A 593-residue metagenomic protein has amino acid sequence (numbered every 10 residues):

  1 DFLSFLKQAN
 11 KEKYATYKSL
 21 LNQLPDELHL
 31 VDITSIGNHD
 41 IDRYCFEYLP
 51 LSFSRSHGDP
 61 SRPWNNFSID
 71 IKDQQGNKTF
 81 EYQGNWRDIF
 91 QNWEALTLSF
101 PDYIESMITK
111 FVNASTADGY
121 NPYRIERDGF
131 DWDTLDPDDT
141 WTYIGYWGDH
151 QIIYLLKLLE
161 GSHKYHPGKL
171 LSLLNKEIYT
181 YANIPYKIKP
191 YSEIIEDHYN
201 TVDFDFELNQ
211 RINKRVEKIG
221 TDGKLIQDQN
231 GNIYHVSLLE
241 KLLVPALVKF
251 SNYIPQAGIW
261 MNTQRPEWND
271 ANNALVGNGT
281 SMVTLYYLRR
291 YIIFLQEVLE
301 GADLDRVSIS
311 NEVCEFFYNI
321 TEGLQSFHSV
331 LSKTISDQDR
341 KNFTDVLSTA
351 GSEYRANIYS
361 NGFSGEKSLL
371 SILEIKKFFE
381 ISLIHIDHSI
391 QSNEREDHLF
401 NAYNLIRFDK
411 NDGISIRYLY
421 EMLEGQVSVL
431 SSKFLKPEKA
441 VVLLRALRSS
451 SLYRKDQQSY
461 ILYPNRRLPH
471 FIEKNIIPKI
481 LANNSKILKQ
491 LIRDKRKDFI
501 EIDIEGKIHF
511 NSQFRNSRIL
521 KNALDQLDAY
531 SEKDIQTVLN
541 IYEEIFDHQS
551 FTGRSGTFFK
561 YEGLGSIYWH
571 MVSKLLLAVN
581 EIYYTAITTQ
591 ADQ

Functional and structural regions predicted by a protein language model:
D1-Q593: Acidic, mature catalytic/reactive cores of soluble proteins
